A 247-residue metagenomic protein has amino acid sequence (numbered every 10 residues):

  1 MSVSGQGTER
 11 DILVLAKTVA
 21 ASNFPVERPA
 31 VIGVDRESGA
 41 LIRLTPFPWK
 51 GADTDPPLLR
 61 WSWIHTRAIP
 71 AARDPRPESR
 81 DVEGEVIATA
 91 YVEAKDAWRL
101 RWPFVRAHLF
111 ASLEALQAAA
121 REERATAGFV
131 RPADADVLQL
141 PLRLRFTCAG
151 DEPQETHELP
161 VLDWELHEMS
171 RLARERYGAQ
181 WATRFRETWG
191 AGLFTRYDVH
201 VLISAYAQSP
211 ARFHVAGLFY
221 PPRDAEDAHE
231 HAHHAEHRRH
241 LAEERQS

Functional and structural regions predicted by a protein language model:
M1, G5-E9, V92-S247: Nucleic-acid-binding small beta-barrel platforms of the OB/S1 family and closely associated recruitment extensions
S2-A71: N-terminal ordered "arm"
S38, E83-A90: Short edge-strand/loop segments of extracellular domains
A71-V82: Short, Lys/Arg- and Gly-enriched loop/turn segments at beta-strand edges
